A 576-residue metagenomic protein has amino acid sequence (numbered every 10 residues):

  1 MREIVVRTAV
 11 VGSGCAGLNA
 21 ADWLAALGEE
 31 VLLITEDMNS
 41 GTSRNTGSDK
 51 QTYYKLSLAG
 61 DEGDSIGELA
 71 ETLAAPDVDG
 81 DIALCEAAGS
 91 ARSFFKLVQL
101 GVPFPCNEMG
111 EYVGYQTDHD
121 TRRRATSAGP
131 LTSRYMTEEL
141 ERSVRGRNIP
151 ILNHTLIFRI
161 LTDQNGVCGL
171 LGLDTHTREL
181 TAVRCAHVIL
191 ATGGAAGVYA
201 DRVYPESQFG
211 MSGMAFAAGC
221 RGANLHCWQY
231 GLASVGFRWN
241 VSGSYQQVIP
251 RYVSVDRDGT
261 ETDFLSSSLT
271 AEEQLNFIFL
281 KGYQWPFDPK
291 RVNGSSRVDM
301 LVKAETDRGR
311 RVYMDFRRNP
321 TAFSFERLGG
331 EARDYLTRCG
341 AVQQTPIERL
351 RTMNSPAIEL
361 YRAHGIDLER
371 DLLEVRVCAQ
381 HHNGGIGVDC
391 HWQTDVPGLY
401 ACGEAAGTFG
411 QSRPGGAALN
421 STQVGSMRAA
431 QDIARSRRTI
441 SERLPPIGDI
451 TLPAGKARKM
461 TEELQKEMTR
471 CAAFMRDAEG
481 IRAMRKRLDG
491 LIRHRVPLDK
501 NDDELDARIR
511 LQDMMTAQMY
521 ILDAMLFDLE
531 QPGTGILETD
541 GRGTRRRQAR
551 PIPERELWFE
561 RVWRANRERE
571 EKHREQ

Functional and structural regions predicted by a protein language model:
M1-V5, L27, M38-N45, K96 (+9 more regions): Glycine- and aromatic-enriched mobile tails/lids
E3-V6, T177-H187, D395: Core beta-strand elements of the Rossmann-like FAD/NAD(P) dinucleotide-binding domain in flavoenzyme oxidoreductases
V6-L33: N-terminal Rossmann-like FAD-binding beta1-loop-alpha1 element of flavoenzymes
E36-E62, G67-E68, Q229-A233, N240-V248: Conserved N-terminal glycine-rich FAD pyrophosphate-binding loop of Rossmann-like flavoproteins
S93-E179, A191, S234-R238, S242-Y245 (+5 more regions): Conserved redox-cofactor binding core of oxidoreductases
R159-T177, D367-A406: FAD-site-proximal beta/loop scaffold in flavoenzymes
H187-N240, G416-D432: Glycine-rich loop(s) and the adjacent beta-strand/alpha-helix scaffold that form part
R221-E359, D432: An anion/pyrophosphate-binding glycine-rich loop and adjacent beta-alpha core in soluble alpha-beta enzymes
